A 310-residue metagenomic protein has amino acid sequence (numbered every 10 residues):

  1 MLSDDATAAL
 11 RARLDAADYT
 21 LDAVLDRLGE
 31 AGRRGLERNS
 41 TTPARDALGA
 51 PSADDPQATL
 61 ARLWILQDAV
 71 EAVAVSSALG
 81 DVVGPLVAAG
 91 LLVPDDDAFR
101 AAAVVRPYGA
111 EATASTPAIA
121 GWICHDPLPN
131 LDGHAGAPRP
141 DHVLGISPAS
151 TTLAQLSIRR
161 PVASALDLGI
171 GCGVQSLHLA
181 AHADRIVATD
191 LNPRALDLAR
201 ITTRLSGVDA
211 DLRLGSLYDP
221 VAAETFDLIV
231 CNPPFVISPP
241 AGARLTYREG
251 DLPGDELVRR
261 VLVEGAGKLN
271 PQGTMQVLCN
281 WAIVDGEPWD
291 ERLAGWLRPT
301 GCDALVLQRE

Functional and structural regions predicted by a protein language model:
M1-L131: N-terminal auxiliary segments of SAM/dcSAM-dependent transferases
V75, L153, N232, V261: Residue-level signal for inorganic ion chemistry
D95-A165, I170-H182: SAM-dependent Rossmann-like transferase core, predominantly class I methyltransferases with a strong bias toward
R139, S147-C231, I237, A282-V284: Conserved SAM/SAH cofactor-binding pocket of Class I
N192, G254-L307: Conserved Class I SAM-dependent methyltransferase catalytic core
P193-R194, C231-R260: Mobile active-site "lid"/loop adjacent to the S-adenosyl-L-methionine
R200-I201, A241-A243, W289-E291: Short amphipathic alpha-helical segments
